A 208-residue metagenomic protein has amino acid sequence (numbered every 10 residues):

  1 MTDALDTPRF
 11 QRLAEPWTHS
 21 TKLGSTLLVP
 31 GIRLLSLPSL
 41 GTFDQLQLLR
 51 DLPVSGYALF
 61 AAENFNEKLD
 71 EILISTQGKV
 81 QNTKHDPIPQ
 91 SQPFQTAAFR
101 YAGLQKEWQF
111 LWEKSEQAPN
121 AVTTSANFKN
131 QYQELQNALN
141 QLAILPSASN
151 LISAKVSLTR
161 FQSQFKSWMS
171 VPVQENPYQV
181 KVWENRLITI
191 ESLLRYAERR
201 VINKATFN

Functional and structural regions predicted by a protein language model:
M1-F10, P16-S20, G24-K114, F161-W168: Substrate-binding cleft of secreted/luminal carbohydrate-active enzymes
A4-T26, A121-L142: Ampipathic, surface-exposed secondary-structure segments
V54-A58, Q95-F207: Catalytic domains of carbohydrate-active enzymes that cleave complex glycans
